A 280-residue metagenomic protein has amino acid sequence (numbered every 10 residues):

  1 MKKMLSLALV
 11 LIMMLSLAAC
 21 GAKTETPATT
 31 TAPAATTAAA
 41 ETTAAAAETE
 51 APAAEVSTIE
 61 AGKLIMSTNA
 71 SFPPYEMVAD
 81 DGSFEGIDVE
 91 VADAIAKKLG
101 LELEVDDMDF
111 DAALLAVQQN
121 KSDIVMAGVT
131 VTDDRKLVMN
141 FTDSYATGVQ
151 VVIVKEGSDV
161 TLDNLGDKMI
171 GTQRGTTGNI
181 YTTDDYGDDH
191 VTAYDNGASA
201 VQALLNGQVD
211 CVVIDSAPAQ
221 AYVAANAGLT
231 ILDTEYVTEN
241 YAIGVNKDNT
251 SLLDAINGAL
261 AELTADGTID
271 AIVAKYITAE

Functional and structural regions predicted by a protein language model:
S16-A38: Bacterial lipoprotein signal-peptidase II cleavage site
A53-G128: Extracytoplasmic small-molecule ligand-binding "clamshell" domains of the periplasmic binding protein/Venus flytrap
A54-V56, T177-D195, A227-E235, L260-E280: Ligand-binding clefts/hinges and TM-proximal coupling segments of bilobed small-molecule sensing domains
A70, A146-V154, S216, Q220-A261 (+1 more regions): Periplasmic-binding protein-like
V89, E104-V117, G157, R174-T177 (+2 more regions): Short helix-initiation/N-cap motifs at beta->coil->alpha
V89-K98, S158, M169, R174-T177 (+1 more regions): Extended ligand-binding regions for polar small-molecule ligands
V129-L137, T183, L205-N206, D210-T238: A ligand-binding cleft/hinge motif common to bilobed small-molecule-binding domains
T142, V154-I170: Flexible hinge/capping segments at coil-to-helix
